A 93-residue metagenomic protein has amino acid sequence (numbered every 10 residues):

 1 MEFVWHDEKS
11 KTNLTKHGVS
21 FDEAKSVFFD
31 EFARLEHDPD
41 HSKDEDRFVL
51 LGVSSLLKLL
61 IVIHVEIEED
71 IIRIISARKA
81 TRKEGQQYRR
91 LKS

Functional and structural regions predicted by a protein language model:
M1-S93: Ribonuclease/tRNase effector modules and their secretory precursors
